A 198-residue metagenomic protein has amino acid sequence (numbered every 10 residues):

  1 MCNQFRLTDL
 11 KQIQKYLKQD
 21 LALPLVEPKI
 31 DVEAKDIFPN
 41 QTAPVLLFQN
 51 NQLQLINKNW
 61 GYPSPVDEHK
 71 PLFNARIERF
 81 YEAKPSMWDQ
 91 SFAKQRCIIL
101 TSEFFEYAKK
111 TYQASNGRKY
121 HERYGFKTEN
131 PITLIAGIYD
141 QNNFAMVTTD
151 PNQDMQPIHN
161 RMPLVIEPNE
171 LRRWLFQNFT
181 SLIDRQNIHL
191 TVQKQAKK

Functional and structural regions predicted by a protein language model:
M1-K198: Short linear sequence motif anchored by a di-proline
